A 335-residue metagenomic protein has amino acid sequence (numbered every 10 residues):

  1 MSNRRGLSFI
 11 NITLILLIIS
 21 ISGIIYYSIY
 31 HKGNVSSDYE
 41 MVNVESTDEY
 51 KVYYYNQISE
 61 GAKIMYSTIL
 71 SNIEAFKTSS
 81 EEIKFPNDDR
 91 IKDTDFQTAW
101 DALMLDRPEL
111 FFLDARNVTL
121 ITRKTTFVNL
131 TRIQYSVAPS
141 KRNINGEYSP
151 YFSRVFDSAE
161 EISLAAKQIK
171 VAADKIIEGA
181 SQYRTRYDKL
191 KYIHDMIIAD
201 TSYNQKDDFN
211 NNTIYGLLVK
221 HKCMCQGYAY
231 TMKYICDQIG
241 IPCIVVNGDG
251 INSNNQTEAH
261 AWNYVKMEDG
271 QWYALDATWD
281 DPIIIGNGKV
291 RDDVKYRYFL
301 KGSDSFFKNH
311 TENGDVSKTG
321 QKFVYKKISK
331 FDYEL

Functional and structural regions predicted by a protein language model:
N3-R184, F307-L335: N-terminal accessory/pre-domain segments preceding catalytic cores
K92, I214-Y228: A short, highly charged nucleic-acid-interacting micro-segment common to nuclease and nuclease-linked defense proteins
D95, K189, H221, T257-A259: Generic hydrophobic secondary-structure packing signal
D101, H194-I198, K233: Generic solvent-exposed, charged/amphipathic alpha-helical segments that serve as macromolecular interface scaffolds
E161-L217: Secondary-structure boundary elements
N204-N211, K222, C243-N254: Catalytic cysteine-centered active-site loop
G227-S305: Hydrophobic/aromatic-rich core segments of domains that either
